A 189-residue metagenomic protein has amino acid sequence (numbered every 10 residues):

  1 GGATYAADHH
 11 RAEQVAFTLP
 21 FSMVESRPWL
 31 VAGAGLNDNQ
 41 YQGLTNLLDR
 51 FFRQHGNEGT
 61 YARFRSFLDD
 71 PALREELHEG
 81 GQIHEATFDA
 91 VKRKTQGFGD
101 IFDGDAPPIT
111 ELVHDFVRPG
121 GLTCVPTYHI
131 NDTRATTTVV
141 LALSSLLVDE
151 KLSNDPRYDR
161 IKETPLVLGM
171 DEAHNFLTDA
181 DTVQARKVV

Functional and structural regions predicted by a protein language model:
G1-V189: P-loop NTPase motor domains
